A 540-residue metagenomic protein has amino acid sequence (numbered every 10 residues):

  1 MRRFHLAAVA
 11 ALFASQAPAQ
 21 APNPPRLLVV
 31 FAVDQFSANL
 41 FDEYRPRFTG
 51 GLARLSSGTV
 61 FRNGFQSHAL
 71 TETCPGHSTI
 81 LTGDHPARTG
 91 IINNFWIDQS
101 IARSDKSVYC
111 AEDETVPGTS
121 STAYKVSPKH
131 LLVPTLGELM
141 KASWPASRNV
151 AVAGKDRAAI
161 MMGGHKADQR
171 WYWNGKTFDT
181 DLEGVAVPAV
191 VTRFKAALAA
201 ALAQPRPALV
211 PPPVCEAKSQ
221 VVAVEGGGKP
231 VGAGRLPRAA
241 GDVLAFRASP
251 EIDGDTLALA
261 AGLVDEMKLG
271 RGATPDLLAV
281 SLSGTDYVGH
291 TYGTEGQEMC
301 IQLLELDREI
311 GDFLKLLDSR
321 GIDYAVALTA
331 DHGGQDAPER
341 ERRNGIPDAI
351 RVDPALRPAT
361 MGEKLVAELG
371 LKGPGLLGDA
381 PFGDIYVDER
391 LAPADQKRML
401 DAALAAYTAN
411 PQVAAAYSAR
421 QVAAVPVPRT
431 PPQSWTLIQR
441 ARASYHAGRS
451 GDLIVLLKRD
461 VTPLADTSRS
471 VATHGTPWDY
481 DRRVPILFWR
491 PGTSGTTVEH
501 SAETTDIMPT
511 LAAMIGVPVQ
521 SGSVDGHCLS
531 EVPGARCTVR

Functional and structural regions predicted by a protein language model:
P25-S37, R54-L55, I80, M140 (+7 more regions): Beta-strand elements within well-structured catalytic alpha/beta cores of enzymes that handle phosphate/sulfate esters
F41, F246-G272, L277, T285-V326 (+1 more regions): A long, amphipathic alpha-helix that forms part of the scaffold/cap immediately adjacent to metal-dependent active
F41-T89, R148-V152: Short, structured active-site-proximal loop/turn typified by the sulfatase FGly-forming signature C/S-X-P-X-R
F48, N63, E72, N94-K125 (+6 more regions): Secreted, luminal/periplasmic, and some membrane-associated catalytic domains that remodel anionic oxygen-ester
A53-R54, V133-A142, F382-Y417, A424 (+2 more regions): Non-catalytic, well-ordered alpha-helical segments in soluble enzyme domains
Q66-A69, S127-L131, I301, A359-G383 (+4 more regions): A short beta-strand-to-alpha-helix junction
D84-H85, I91-T274, S283-H290, T408-P411 (+2 more regions): His/Asp/Glu-rich, glycine-adjacent segments that coordinate divalent cations and/or stabilize oxyanion chemistry on
V461-T497: Low-complexity, glycine/alanine/valine/leucine- and proline-rich hydrophobic stretches
